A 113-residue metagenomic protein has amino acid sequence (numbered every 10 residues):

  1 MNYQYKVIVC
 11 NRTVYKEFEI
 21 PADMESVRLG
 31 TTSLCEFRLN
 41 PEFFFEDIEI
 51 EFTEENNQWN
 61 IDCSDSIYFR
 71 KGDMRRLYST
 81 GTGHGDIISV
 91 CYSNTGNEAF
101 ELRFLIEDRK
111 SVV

Functional and structural regions predicted by a protein language model:
M1-Y3, S93-V113: Regulatory inter-domain linker segments that are low-complexity and enriched for serine/threonine/proline
N2, E19-Y92: Forkhead-associated
N2-R12: A short beta-strand micro-motif
K6, K16, R70-K71, K110: Context-gated lysine
I8, G30, D62, R103-L105: Residues in well-ordered beta-strands of folded domains
N11-Y15, L34, T95-N97: Glycine-centered tight beta-turn/hairpin loop motif at sheet-sheet or coil-to-beta transitions
